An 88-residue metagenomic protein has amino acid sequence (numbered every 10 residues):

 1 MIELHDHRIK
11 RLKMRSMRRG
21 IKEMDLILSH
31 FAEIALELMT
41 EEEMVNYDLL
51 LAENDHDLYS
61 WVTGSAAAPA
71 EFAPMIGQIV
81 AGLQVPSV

Functional and structural regions predicted by a protein language model:
I2-V45, L49-V88: Positively charged, polar, low-complexity stretches
